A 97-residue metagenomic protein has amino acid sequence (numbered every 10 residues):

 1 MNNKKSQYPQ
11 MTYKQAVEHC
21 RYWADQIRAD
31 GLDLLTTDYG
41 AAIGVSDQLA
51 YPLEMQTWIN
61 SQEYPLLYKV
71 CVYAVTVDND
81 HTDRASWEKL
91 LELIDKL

Functional and structural regions predicted by a protein language model:
M1-N2, M11, L66, S86 (+1 more regions): Short, low-complexity interaction segments enriched in Ser/Thr/Pro/Gly
N3-S6, M11, Y22, G44 (+2 more regions): A composition/secondary-structure signal for short, hydrophobic, low-basic-content segments with alpha-helix propensity
N3-S6, Q15, S61, V70 (+1 more regions): N-terminal cationic leader/targeting segments used for protein routing and processing
K5-Y39: Short terminal alpha-helical segments
V17, A24, A50, V70 (+1 more regions): Small-residue hotspots
W23, A74, D78, I94-L97: Generic structural signal for hydrophobic core residues of well-folded globular domains
L32-A85: Acidic, low-complexity, intrinsically disordered interaction modules
